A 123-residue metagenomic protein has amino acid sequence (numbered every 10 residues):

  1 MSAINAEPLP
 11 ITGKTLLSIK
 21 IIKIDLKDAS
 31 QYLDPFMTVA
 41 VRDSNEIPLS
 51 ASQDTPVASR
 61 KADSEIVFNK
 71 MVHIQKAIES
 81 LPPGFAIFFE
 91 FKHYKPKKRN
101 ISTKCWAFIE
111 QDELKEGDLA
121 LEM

Functional and structural regions predicted by a protein language model:
M1-V41, I74-E79: C2/C2-like lipid-binding beta-sandwich modules
P8, A86-M123: C2-type phospholipid-binding modules
P10-K14, D43-I47, K61-I66, S80-P83: Helix-boundary capping/turn motifs
L17, P35-M37, K70, I87 (+1 more regions): Hydrophobic residues positioned within well-ordered beta-strands of beta-sheet architectures
L26-Q31, A40, S44-L49, S80-P83 (+2 more regions): Eukaryotic short linear interaction motifs
I47-D63, N69, K104-W106: Short Trp-Ser/Thr-centered turn/loop motifs at beta-strand boundaries
S50-A58, H73-I78, E110, M123: Low-complexity, flexible helical/coil segments
S64-I101: Eukaryote-biased detector of low-complexity, proline/serine/threonine-rich segments and adjacent exposed loops
